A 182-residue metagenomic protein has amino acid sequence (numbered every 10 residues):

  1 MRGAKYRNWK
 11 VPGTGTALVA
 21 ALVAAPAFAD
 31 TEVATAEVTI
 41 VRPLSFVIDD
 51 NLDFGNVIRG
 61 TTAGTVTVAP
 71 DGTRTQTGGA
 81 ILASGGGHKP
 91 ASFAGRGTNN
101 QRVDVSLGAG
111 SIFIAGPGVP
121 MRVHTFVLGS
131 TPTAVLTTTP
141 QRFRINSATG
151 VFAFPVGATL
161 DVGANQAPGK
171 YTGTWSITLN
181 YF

Functional and structural regions predicted by a protein language model:
R2-T16: Bacterial N-terminal signal peptides that target proteins for export
K5-R7, A29, P117, L128-G129 (+1 more regions): Intrinsic-disorder/low-complexity regions
N8-P12, T39-V41, G129: Short N-terminal leader segment in a subset of presequences, especially plant chloroplast and some mitochondrial
P12-T14, A29, V135: A detector of low-complexity, intrinsically disordered, Ser/Thr/Gly/Pro/Ala-rich segments
A24-P26: N-terminal signal peptide c-region/cleavage motif recognized by signal peptidases
F28-I114, R142-F182: N-terminal small/polar-rich segments of proteins
D104-S106, F113-R142: Terminal beta-strand-rich extracellular "head" domains that mediate receptor/glycan or other ligand binding
